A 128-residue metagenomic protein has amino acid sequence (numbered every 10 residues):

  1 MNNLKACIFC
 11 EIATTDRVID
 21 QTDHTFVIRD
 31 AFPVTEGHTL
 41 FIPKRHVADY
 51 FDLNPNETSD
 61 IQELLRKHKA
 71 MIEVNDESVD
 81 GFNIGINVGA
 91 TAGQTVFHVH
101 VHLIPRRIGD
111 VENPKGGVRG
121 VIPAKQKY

Functional and structural regions predicted by a protein language model:
M1-Y128: HIT superfamily nucleotide-processing domains
